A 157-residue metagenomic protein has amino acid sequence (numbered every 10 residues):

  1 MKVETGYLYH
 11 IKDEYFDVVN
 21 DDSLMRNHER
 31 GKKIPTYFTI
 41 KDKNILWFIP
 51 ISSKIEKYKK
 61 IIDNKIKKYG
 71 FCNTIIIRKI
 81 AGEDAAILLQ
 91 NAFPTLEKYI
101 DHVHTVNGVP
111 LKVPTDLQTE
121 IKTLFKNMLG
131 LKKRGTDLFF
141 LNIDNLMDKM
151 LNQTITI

Functional and structural regions predicted by a protein language model:
M1-K33: GIY-YIG nuclease catalytic motif and its immediate N-terminal context
V3-G6, K43, D84: Sequence-level motif detector for i,i+2 pairs with an aromatic at +2
G6-L8, E14, L46-W47, K57 (+2 more regions): Intrinsically disordered, low-complexity N-terminal regions enriched in serine/proline/glycine with scattered basic
K12, S52, L96: Residues at the C-termini of beta-strands that transition into short coil/loop
Y15-F16, I55, Y99: Residue-level detector of flexible, active-site-proximal loop/helix-junction positions within diverse enzyme catalytic
E29-K33, D42-K79: Compact nucleic-acid interaction/catalytic patches
Y37-F38: Residue-level preference for non-acidic, small/hydrophobic
N64-I157: C-terminal terminal-subdomain/extension
